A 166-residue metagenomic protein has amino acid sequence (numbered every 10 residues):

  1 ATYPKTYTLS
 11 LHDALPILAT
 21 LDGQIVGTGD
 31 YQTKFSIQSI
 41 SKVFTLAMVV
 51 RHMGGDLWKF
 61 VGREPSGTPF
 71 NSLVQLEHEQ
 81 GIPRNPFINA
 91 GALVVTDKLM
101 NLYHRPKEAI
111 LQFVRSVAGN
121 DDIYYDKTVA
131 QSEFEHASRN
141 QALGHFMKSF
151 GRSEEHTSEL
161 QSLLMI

Functional and structural regions predicted by a protein language model:
A1, S10, A14-T28: A short, well-structured edge-of-sheet supersecondary motif
T2-D13, E155-I166: Single conserved hydrophobic/aromatic residue that forms the stacking wall/gate of nucleotide- or nucleobase-binding
Y7, L11, I37, S41 (+1 more regions): Hydrophobic (often cysteine-bearing) scaffold residues that line and stabilize catalytic clefts of nucleotide/cofactor
L21, Y31, I40, V50-R51 (+1 more regions): An acidic- and aromatic-residue-enriched active-site/binding cleft used to recognize and process polar
G23, S36-G55: Active-site SXXK
Q24-Q32, S72-E79, E155-S158: Glycine/charged-rich beta-loop-alpha catalytic/anionic-binding loops adjacent to active sites
T33-Q38, Q80, R84: Short secondary-structure transition/capping motifs
R51-E154: Active-site-adjacent helix/loop patches that line small-molecule binding or acyl-intermediate pockets
